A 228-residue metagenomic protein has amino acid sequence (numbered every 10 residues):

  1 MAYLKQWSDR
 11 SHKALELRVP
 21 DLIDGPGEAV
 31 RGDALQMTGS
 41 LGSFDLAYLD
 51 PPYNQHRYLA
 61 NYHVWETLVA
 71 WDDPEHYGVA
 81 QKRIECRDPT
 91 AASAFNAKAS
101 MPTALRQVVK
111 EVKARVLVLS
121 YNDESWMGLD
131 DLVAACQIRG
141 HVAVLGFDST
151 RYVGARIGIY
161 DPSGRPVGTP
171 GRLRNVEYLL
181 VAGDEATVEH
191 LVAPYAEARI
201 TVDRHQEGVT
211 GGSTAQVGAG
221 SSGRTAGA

Functional and structural regions predicted by a protein language model:
M1-Y62, P74-R87: SAM-dependent nucleic-acid methyltransferase catalytic core
L35-Q36, Y53-N54, E124-W126, T150 (+1 more regions): Short, solvent-exposed loop/turn segments at secondary-structure junctions
S40-S43, R57-V64, M127-V133, A155-I157: A short acidic (Asp/Glu
S43-A47, D73, V79-F95, Y178-V181 (+1 more regions): Mobile, glycine- and charge-enriched loop segments and immediately flanking short secondary-structure elements within
N54-V112: SAM-dependent methyltransferase catalytic-core segment centered on the flexible catalytic loop and adjoining short
A91-R139, A143, F147: Conserved Class I SAM-dependent methyltransferase catalytic core
G128-G208: C-terminal catalytic and target-recognition region of SAM-dependent MTase-like enzymes, primarily methyltransferases
Y195-G220, R224-A228: Short, cationic low-complexity segments
